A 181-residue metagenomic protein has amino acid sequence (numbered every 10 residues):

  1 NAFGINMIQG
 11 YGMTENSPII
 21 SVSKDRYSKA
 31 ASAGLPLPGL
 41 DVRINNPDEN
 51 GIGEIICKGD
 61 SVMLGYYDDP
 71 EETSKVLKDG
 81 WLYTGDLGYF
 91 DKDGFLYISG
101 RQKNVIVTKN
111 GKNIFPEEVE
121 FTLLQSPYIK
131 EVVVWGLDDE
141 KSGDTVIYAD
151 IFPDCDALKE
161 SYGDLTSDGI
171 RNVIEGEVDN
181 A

Functional and structural regions predicted by a protein language model:
N1-L96, Q102-V105, K130: Conserved AMP-binding/adenylate-forming
G59, L64-G65, L87-A181: AMP-binding/adenylate-forming catalytic core of the ANL superfamily
